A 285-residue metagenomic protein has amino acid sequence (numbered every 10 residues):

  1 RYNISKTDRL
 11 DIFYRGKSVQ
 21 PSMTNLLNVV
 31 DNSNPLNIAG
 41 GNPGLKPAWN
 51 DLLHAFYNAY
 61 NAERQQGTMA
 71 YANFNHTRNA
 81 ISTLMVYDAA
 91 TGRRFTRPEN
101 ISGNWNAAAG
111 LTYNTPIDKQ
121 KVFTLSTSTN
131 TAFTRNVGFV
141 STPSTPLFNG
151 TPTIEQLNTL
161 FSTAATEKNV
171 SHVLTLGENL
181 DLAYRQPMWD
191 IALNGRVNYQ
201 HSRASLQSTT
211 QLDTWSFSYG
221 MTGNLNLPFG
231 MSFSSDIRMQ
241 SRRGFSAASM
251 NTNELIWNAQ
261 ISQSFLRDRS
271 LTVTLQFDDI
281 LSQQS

Functional and structural regions predicted by a protein language model:
R1-S285: Exposed, low-structure sequence patches enriched in small/polar residues
